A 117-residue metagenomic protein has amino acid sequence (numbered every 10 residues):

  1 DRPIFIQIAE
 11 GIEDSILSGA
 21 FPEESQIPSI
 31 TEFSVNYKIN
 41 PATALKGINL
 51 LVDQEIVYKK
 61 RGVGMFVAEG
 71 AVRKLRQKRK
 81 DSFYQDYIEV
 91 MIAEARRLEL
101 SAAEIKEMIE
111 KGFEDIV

Functional and structural regions predicted by a protein language model:
D1-Q26, E32, R76-K78, S82 (+1 more regions): Extreme N-terminal segment that seeds HTH/winged-HTH DNA-binding domains in transcriptional regulators
I6, P41-A44, R61, I92: Hydrophobic alpha-helical segments
A20-F21, S25, V52-G62, F66-E69: Beta-hairpin "wing" of winged helix-turn-helix
Q26-Y58: N-terminal helix-turn-helix
N36, N40, I56, R61-G62 (+3 more regions): Short alpha-helix boundary/capping motifs
A68-R76: Strongly charged, low-complexity linkers/loops
